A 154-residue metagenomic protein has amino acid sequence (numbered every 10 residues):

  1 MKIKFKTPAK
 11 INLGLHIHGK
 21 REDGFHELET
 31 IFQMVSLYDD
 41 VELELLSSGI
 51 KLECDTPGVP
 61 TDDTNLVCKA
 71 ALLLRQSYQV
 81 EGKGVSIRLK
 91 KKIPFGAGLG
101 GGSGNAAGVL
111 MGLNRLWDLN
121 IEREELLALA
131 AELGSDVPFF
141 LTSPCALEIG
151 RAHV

Functional and structural regions predicted by a protein language model:
M1-A97, R115, L119-E124, I149: ATP-binding N-lobe of GHMP and related small-molecule kinases
K69, G108-M111: Short amphipathic alpha-helical face segments that pack within enzyme cores and frequently flank/anchor catalytic
N105: Conserved cofactor-binding/catalytic machinery of classical short-chain dehydrogenase/reductase
L110-L147: Contiguous, small/hydrophobic- and glycine-enriched helical/loop subdomains that border and often "cap" functional
A152-V154: Conserved small/polar residues in nucleotide/adenosyl-binding loops
